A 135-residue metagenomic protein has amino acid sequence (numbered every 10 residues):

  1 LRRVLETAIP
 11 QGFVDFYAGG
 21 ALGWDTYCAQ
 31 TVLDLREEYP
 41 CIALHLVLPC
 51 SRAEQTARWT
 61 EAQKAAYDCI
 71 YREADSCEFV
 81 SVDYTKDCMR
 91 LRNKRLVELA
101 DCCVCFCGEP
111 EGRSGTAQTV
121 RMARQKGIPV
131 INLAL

Functional and structural regions predicted by a protein language model:
L1-L135: Acidic/glycine-enriched connector segments
